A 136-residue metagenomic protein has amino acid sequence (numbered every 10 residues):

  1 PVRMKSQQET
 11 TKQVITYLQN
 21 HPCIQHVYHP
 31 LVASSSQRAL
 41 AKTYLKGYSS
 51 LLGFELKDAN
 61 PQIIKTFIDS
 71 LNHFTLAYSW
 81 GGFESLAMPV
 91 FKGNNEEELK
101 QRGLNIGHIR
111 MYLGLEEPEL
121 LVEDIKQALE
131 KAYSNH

Functional and structural regions predicted by a protein language model:
V2, S6, K12-N72, L76-G81 (+1 more regions): Conserved small-domain helix->loop->beta segment predominantly found in fold-type I
D58, S70, S85-H136: PLP-dependent enzyme catalytic core of the Aspartate aminotransferase-like
